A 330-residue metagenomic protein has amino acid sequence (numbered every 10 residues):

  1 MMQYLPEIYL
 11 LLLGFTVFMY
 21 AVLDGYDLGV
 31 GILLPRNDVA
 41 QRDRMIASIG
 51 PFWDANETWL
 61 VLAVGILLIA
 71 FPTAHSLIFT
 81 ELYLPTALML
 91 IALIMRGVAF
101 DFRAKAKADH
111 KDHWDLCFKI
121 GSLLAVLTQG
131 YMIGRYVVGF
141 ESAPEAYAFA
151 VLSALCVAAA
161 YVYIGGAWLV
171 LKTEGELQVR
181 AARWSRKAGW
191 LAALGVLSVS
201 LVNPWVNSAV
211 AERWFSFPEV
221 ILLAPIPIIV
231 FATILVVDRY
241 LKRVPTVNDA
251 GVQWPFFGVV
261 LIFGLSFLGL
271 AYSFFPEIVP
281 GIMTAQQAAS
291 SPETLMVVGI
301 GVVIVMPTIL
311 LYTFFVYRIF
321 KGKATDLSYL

Functional and structural regions predicted by a protein language model:
M1-A55, V61-V64: N-terminal signal-anchor module of multipass membrane proteins
M1-P6, L33-N37, Q41-G50, A104 (+3 more regions): Extramembrane terminal tails and long inter-domain/linker segments of multi-pass membrane proteins
Y9-Y20, L77-I91, E145-A160, E219-P227 (+1 more regions): Alpha-helical transmembrane segments
G50-L123, Y136-E141, W214-I221: Membrane-interface helix-loop-helix modules in multi-pass inner-membrane proteins
V98-A104, L235, Y272-A285: Transmembrane alpha-helical segments of integral membrane proteins
F102-N248, P255, G269: Long, contiguous internal "core" modules enriched in hydrophobic/ aromatic residues
F257-G269: Hydrophobic alpha-helical membrane-insertion segments
V279-V298: Short, membrane-exposed interhelical loops at transmembrane-helix boundaries
